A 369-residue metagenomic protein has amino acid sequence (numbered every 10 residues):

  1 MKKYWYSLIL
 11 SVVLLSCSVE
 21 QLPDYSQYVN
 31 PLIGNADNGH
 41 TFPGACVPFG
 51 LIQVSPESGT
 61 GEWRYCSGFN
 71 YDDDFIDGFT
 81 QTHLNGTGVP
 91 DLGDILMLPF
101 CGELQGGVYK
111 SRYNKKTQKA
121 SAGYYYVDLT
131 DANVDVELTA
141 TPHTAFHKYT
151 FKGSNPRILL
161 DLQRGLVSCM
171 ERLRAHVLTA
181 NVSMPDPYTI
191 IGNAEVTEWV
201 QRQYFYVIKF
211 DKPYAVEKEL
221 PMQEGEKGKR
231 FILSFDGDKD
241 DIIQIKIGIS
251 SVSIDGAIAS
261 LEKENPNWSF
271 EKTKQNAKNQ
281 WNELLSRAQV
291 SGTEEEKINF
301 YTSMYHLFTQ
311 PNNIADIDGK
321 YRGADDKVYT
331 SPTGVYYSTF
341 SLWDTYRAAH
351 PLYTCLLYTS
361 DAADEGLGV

Functional and structural regions predicted by a protein language model:
K2-I9: Sec-dependent signal peptide recognition, specifically the positively charged N-region followed immediately by
L15-S16: C-terminal motif of bacterial Sec signal peptides marking the signal peptidase cleavage site
E20-H350, T354-S360: Accessory carbohydrate-recognition regions in carbohydrate-active enzymes
Y358, A362-V369: Single conserved hydrophobic/aromatic residue that forms the stacking wall/gate of nucleotide- or nucleobase-binding
